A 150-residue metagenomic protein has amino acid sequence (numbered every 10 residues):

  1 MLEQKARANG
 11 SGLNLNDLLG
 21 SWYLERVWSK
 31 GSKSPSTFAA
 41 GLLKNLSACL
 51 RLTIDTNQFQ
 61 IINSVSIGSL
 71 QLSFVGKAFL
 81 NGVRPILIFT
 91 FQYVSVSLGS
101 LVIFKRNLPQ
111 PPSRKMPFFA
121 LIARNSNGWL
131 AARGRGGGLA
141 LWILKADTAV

Functional and structural regions predicted by a protein language model:
M1-V150: Soluble ligand-binding/transfer domains with enclosed cavities or grooves
